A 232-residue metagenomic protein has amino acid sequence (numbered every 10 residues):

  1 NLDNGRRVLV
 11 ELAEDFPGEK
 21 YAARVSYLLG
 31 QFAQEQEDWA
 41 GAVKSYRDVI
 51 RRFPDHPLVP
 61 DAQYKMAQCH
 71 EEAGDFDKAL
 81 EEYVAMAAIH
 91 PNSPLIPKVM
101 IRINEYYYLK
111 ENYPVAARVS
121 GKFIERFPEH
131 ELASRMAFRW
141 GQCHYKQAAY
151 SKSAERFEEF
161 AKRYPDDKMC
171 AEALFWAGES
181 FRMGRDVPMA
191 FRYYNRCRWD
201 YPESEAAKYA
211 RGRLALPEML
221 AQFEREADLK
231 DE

Functional and structural regions predicted by a protein language model:
N1-E232: Acidic, polar-rich low-complexity tracts and alpha-helical solenoid repeat scaffolds
